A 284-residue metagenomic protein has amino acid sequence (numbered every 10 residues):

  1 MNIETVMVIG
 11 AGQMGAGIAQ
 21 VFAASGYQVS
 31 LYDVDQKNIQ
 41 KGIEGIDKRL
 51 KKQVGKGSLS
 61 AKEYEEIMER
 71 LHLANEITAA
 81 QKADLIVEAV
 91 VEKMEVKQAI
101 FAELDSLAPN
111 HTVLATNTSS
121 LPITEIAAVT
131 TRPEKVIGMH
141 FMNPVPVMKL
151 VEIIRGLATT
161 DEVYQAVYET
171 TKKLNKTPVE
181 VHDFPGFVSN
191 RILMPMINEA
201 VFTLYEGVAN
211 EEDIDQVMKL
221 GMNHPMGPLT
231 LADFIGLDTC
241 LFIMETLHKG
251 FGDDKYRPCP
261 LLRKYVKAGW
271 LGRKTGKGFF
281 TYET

Functional and structural regions predicted by a protein language model:
M1-K52, K56: NAD(P)+-binding Rossmann beta1-loop-alpha1 motif at the extreme N-terminus of oxidoreductases
N2, S25-Y27, Q165, K172-D183 (+2 more regions): NAD(P)-dependent Rossmann-like dehydrogenase/reductase catalytic/cofactor-binding core
I9, Y32, A74, A89 (+3 more regions): Structural motif
K37-K41, G45-K48, V96, E162-K173 (+2 more regions): A non-catalytic, amphipathic alpha-helix used as a structural packing/dimerization or gating element in enzyme scaffolds
N38, K52-V113, L121: Rossmann-like NAD(P)-binding element
V113-H182, N190-R191: Rossmann-fold dinucleotide-binding core
